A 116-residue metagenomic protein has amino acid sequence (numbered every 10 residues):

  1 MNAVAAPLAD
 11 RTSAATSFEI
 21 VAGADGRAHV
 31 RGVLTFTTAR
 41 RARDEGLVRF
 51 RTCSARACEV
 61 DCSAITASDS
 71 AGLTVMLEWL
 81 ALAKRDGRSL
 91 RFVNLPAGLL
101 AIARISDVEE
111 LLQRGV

Functional and structural regions predicted by a protein language model:
M1-A71, L77-V116: STAS-like cytosolic regulatory interaction modules
